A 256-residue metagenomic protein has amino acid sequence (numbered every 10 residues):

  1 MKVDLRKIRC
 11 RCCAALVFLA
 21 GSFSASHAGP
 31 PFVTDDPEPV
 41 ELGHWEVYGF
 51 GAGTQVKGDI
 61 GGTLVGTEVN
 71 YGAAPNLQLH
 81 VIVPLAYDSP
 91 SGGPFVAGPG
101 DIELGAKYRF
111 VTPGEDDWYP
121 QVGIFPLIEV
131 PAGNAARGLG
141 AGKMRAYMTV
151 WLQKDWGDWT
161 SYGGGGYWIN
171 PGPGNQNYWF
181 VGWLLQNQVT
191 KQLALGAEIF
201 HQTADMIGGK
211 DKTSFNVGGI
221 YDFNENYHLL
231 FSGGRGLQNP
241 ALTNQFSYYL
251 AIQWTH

Functional and structural regions predicted by a protein language model:
K2-C13: Bacterial N-terminal signal peptides that target proteins for export
R11-S22: Bacterial N-terminal signal peptides
H27-H256: Transmembrane beta-barrel domains of Gram-negative outer membranes and organellar outer membranes
